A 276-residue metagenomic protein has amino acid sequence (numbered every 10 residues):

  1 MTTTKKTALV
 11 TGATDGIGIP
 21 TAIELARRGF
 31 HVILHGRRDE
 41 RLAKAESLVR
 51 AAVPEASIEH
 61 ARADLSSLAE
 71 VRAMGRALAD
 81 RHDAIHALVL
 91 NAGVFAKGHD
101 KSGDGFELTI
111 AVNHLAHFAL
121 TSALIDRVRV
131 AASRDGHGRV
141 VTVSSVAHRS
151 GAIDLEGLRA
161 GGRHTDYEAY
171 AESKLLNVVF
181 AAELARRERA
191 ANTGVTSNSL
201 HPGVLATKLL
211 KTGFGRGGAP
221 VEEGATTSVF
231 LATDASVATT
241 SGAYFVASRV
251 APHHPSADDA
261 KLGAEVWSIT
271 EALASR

Functional and structural regions predicted by a protein language model:
T2-G36: Canonical Rossmann dinucleotide-binding motif of NAD(H)/NADP(H)-dependent dehydrogenases/reductases, specifically
T11, D83-G93, V141-S145, N198: Rossmann-fold scaffold of SDR-type NAD(P)-dependent oxidoreductases
D39, A61-R76: The beta1-alpha1 cofactor-binding region of Rossmann-like NAD(H)/NADP(H)-dependent oxidoreductases
V53-S57, A77-L90, A96-K101: A glycine-rich helix->loop->beta "capping" turn within Rossmann-like NAD(P)(H)-dependent oxidoreductase domains
G93-K101, F106-I110, R129-A191, H201-R216: Catalytic loop of short-chain dehydrogenase/reductase
T121-S122, A182: A short, exposed helix-loop element centered on a Lys and neighboring polar residues
S173, S199, R216-H254, D258-S268 (+1 more regions): C-terminal helical subdomain
